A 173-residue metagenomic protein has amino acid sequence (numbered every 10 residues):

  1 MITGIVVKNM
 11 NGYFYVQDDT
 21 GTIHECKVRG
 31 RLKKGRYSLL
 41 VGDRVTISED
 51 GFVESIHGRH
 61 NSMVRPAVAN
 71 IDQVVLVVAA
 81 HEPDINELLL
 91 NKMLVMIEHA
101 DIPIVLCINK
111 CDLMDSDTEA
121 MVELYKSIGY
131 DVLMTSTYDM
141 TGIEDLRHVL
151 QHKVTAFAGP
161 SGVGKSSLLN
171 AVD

Functional and structural regions predicted by a protein language model:
M1-I85: N-terminal accessory targeting/assembly segments
K8-M10, N70, A100, K126-I128 (+1 more regions): Short flexible coil/turn linkers enriched for glycine and charged/polar residues that connect secondary-structure
V45, N70-I71, L88-I102: Switch/coupling subdomain of P-loop NTPase systems
R59, I85-L89, D117, Y138: Short secondary-structure boundary/capping elements
D72-V77, H99-C111, Y130-S136: Conserved beta-strand/loop subsegment of P-loop NTPase cores
K110-V163: Canonical P-loop GTPase G-domain recognition
K165-D173: A conserved segment at the C-terminal end of the G1
